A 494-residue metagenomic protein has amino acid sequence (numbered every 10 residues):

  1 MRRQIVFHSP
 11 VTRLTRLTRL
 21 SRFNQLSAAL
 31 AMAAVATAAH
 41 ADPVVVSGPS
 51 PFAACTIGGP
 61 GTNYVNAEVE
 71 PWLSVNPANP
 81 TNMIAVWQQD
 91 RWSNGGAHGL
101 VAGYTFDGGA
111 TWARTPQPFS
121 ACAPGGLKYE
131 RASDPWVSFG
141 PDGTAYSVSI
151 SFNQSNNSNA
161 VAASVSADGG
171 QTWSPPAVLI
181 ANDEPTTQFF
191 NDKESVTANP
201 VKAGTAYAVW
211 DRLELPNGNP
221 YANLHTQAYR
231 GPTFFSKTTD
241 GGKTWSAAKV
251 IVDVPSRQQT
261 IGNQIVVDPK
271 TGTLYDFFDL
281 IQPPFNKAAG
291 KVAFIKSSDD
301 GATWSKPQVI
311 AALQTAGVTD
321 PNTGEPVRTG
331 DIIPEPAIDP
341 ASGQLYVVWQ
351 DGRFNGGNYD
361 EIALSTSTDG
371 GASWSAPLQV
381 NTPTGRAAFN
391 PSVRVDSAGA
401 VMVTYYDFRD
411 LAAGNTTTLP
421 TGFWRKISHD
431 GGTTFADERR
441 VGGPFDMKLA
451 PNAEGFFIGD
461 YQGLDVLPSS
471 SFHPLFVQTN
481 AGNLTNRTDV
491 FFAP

Functional and structural regions predicted by a protein language model:
R2-L14, T18-A39: Gram-negative bacterial Sec-dependent N-terminal signal peptides
A41-P494: C-terminal PAP-associated
